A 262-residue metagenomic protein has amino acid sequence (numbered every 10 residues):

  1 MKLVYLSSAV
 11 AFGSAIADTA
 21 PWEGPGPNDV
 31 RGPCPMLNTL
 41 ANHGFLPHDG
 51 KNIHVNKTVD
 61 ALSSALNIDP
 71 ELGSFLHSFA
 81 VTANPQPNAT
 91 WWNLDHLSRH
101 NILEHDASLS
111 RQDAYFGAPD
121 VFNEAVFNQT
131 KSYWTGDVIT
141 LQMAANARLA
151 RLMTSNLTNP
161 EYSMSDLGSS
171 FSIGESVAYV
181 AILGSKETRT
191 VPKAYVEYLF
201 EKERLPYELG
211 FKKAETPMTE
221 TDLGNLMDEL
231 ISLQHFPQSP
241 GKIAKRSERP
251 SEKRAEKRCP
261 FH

Functional and structural regions predicted by a protein language model:
M1-A17: Fungal secretory targeting signals
A15-M36, A41, L46-H262: Polar/charged low-complexity regulatory segments
